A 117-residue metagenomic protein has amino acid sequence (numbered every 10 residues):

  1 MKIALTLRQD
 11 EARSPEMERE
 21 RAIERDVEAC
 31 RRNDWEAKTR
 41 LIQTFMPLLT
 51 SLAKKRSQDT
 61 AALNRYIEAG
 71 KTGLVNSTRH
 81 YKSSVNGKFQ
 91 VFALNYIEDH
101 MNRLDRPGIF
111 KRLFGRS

Functional and structural regions predicted by a protein language model:
K2-L113: Alpha-helical promoter-recognition and RNA polymerase-docking modules of transcription initiation factors, dominated by
G115-S117: Internal acidic/polar
